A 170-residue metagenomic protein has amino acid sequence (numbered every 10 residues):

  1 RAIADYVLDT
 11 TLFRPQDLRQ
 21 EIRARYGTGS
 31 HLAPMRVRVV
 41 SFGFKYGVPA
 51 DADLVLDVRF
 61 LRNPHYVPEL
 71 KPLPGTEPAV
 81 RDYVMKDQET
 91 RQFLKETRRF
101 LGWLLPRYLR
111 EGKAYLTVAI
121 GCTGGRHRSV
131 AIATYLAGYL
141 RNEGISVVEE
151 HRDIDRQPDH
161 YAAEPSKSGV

Functional and structural regions predicted by a protein language model:
R1-V118, R141-E143, D153-V170: C-terminal accessory "lid"/substrate-recognition subdomains
Y115-A137: Catalytic cysteine-centered active loop of the rhodanese-like fold, especially the PTP/DSP P-loop
A137-V147: Post-Walker A helix-loop "phosphate-sensing" segment adjacent to the P-loop in P-loop NTPases
E149-H151: A structural preference for short, hydrophobic beta-strand core positions in alpha/beta folds
